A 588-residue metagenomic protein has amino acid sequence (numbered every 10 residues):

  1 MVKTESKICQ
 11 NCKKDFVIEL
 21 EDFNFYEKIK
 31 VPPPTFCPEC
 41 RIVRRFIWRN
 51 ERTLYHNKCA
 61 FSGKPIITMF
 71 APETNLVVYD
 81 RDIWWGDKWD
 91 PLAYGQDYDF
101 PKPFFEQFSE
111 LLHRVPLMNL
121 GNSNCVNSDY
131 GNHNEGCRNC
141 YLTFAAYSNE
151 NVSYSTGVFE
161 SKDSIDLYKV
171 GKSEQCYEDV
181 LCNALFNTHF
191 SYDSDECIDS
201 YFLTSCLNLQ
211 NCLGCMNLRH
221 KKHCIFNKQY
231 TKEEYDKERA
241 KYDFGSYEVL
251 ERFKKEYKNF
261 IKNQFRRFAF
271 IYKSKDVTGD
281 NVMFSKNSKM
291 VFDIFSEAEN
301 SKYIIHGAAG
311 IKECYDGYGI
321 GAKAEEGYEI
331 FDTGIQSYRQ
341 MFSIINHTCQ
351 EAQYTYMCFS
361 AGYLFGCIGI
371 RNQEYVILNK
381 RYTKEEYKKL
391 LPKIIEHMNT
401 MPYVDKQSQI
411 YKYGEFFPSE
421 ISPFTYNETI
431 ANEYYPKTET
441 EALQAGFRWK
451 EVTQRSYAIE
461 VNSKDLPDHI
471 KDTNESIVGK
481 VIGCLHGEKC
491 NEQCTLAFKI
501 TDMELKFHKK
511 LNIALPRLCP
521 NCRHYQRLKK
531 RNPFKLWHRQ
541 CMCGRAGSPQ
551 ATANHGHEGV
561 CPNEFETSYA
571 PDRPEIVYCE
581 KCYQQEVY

Functional and structural regions predicted by a protein language model:
M1-Y588: Long, distal/terminal scaffolding or interaction modules with repetitive or compositionally biased sequence
